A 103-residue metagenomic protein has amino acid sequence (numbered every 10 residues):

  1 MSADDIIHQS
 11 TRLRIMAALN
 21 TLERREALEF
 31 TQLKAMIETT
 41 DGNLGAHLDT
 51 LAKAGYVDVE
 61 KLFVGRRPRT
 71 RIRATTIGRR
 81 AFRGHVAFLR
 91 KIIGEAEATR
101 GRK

Functional and structural regions predicted by a protein language model:
S2-T40: N-terminal helix-turn-helix DNA-binding core of bacterial DNA-binding proteins
R14, D58, R73: Conserved beta-strand segments that form the floor/walls of ligand-binding pockets within enzyme and binding domains
N20, R80-K103: Amphipathic alpha-helical dimerization/coiled-coil segments that flank or bridge DNA-binding/regulatory modules
F30-K61, R66-R67: Canonical helix-turn-helix DNA-binding module
V64-H85: Basic, amphipathic "hinge/linker" alpha-helix immediately C-terminal to the N-terminal HTH DNA-binding motif
